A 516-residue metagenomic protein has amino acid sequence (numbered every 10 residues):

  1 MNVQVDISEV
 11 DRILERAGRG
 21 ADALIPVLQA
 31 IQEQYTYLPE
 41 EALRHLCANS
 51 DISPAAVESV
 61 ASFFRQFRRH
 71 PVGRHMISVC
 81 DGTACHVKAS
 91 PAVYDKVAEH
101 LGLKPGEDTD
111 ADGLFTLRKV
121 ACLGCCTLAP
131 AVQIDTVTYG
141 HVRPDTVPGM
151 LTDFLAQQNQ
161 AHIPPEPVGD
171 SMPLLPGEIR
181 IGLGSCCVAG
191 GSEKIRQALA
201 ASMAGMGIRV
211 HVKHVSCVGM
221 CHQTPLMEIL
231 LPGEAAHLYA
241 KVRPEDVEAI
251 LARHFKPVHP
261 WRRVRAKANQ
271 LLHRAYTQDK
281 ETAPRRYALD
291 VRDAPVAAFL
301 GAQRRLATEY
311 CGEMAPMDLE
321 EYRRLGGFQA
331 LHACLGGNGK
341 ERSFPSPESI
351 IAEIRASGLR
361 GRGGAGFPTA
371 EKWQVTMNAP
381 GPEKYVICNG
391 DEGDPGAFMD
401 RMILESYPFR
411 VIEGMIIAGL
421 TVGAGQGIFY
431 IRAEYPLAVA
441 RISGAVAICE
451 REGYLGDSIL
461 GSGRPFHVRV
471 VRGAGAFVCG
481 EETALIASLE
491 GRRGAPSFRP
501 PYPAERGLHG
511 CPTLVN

Functional and structural regions predicted by a protein language model:
M1-N516: Feature of Fe-S/electron-transfer and energy-metabolism proteins that preferentially highlights extended coupling
